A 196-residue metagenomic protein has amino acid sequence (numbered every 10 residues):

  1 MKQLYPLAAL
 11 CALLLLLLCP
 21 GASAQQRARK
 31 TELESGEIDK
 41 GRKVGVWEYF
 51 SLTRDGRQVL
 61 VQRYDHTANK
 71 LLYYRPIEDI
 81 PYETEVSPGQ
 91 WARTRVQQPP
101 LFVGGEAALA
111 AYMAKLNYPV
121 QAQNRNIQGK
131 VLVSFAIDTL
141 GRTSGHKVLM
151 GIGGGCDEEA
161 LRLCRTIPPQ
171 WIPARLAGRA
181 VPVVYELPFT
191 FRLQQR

Functional and structural regions predicted by a protein language model:
M1-K30: Bacterial Sec-dependent N-terminal signal peptides
Q25-R196: Charge-biased low-complexity segments
